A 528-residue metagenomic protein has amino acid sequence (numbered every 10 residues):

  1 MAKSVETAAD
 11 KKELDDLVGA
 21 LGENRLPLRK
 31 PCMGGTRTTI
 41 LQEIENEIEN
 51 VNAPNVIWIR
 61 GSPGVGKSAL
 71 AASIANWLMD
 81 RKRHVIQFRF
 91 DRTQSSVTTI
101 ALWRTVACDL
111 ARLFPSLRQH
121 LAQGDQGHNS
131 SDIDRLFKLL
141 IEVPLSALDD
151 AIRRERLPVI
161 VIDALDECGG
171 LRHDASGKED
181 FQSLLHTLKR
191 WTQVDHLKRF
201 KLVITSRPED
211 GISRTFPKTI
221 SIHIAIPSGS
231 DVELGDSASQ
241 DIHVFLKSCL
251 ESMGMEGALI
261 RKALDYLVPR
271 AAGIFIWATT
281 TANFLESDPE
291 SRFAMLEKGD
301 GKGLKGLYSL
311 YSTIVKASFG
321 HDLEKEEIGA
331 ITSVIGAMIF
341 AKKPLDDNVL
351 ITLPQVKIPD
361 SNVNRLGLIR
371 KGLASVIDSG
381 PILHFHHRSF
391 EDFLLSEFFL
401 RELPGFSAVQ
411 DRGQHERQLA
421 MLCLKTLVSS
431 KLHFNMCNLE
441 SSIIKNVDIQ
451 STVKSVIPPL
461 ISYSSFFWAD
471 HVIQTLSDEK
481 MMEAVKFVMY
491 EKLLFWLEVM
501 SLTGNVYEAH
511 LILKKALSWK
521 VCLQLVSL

Functional and structural regions predicted by a protein language model:
M1-I48, S73, T105, F245 (+6 more regions): Charged, amphipathic alpha-helical interface modules that flank catalytic cores or transmembrane segments and mediate
E6-P63, A72-S73, S130-P158, G170-R190 (+4 more regions): N-terminal flanking helix/linker immediately upstream of nucleotide/cofactor-binding cores
E49, V65, A69-V85, F90 (+7 more regions): Leucine/isoleucine-rich amphipathic helices and adjacent mixed helix/strand linkers that form non-membrane
H84-A111, D132-R135: Conserved phosphate-binding/catalytic loops and adjacent sensor/switch elements of nucleotide-binding enzymes, spanning
T98-Q123, L139-S146, F245-E251: Conserved NTP-binding/hydrolysis module of P-loop NTPases
R156, V161, L188-P217, L373-A374: Sensor-1/coupling segment of RecA-like P-loop NTPase cores
S183-L197, A484-V488, K492: Catalytic-core regions built around general acid/base machinery
